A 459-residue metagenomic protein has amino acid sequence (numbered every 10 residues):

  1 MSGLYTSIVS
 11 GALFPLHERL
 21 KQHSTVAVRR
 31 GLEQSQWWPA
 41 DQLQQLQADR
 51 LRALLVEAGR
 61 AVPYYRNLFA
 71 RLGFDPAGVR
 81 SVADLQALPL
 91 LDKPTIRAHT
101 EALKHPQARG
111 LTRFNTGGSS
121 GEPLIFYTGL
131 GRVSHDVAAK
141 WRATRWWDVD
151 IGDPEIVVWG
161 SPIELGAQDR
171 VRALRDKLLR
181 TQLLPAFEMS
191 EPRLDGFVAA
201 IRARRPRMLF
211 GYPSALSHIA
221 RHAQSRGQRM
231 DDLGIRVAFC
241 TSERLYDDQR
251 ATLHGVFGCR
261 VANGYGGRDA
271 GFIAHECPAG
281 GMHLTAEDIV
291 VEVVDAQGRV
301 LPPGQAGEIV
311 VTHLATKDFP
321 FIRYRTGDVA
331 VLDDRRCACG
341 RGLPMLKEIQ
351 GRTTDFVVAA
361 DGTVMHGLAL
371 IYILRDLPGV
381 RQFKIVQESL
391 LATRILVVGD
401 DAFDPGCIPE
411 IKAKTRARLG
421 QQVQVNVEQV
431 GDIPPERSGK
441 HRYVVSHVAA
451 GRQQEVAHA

Functional and structural regions predicted by a protein language model:
M1-N115, G121-V137, W141-P154, S161 (+8 more regions): Nucleotide 5′-phosphate-binding alpha/beta core
A58, T116, E155, L209 (+6 more regions): Residue-level signal for inorganic ion chemistry
S134, P154-A215: AMP-binding/adenylate-forming
Q182-P185, A262-G264, V425-V430: General small-molecule cofactor/ligand-binding pocket signal
A186-R193, P206-D248, A262-R268: Adenylate-forming
D195-V198, R202, G227, I371-L374: Short hydrophobic/charged patches on amphipathic alpha-helices used for structural packing and interfaces
L209, A315-Q421: AMP-binding/adenylate-forming catalytic core of the ANL superfamily
R236, C240-T241, L245-R336, T353-D355: Conserved AMP-binding/adenylate-forming
